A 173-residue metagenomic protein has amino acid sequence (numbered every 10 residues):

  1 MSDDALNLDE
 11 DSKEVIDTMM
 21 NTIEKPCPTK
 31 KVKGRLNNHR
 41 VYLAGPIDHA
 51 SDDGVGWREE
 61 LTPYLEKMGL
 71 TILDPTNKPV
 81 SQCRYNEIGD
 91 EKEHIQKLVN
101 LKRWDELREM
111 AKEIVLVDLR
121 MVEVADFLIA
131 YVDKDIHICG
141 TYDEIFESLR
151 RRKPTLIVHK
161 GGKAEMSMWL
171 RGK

Functional and structural regions predicted by a protein language model:
S2-K173: Conserved catalytic or regulatory cores that recognize and/or transform ribose-phosphate-containing ligands
